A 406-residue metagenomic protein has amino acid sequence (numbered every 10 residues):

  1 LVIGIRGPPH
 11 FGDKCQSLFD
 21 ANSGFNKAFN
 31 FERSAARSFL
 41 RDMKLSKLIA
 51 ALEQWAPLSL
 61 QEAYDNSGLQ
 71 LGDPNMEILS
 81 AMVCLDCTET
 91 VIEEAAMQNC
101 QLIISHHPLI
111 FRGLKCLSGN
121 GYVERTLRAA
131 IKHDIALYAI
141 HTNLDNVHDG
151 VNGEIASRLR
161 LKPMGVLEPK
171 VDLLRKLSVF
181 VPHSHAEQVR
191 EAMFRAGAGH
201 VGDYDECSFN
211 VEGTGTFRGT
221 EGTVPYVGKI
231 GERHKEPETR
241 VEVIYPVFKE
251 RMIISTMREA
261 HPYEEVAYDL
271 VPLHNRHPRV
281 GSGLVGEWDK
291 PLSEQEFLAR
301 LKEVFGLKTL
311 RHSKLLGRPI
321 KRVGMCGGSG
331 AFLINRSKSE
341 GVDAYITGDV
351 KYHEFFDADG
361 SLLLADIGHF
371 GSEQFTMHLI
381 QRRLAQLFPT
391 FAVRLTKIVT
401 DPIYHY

Functional and structural regions predicted by a protein language model:
I3-G4, H10, L18, F31-S34: Targeting/processing segments of secretory and organellar proteins
R6-G7, H106: Selective for proline/serine-rich intrinsically disordered segments in cytosolic/nuclear regulatory regions
G7-H10, G24-N30, I398: Intrinsic disorder/low-complexity segments
H10-F11, I110: Intrinsically disordered, low-complexity segments enriched in proline/serine/threonine
F29-F31, A35-Y406: Hydrophobic structural segments
